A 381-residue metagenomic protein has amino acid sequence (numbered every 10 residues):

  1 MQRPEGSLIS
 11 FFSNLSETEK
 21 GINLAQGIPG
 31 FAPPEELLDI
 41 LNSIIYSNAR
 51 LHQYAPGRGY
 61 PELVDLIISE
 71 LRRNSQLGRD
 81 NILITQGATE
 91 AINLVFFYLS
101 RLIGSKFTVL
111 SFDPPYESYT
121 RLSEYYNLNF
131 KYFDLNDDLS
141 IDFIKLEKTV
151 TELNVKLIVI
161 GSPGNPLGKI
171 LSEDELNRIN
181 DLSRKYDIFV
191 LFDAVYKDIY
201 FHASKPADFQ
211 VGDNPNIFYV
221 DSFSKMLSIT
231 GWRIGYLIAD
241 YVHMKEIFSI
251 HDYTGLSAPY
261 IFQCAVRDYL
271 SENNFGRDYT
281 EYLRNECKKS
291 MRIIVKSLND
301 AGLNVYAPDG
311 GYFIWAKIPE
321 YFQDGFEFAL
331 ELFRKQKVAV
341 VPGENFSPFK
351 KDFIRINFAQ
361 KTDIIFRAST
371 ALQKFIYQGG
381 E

Functional and structural regions predicted by a protein language model:
Q2-E90, L94, L270-E272, Q378-E381: N-terminal small-domain helix-loop-helix segment of the aminotransferase-like
F12, L24, L41, I67 (+11 more regions): Generic structural signal for small/hydrophobic residues in well-ordered secondary structure, especially within
E19, Y126, L153, L182-Y186 (+3 more regions): Helix C-cap/helix->beta junction micro-motif
L51-L182, D198-D213, F218: Conserved core of the PLP fold type I
S69, Q76, E331-V340, F346-E381: PLP-dependent enzyme catalytic core of the Aspartate aminotransferase-like
P215-N285, R292, K296, K374-I376: Conserved core segment of the aminotransferase class I/II
R267, E281-V295, V305-K317, K350: Conserved glycine-rich beta-strand-loop-beta hairpin in the small C-terminal domain of fold type I
